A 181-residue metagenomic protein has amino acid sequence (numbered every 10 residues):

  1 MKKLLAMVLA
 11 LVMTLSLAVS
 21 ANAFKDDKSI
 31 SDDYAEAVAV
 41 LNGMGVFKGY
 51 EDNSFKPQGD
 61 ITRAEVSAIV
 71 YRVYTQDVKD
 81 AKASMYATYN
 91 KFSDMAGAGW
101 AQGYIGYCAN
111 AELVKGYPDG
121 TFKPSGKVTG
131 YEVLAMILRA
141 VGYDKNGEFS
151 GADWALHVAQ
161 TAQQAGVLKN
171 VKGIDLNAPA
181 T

Functional and structural regions predicted by a protein language model:
K2-A35, M44, K48-Q102, N110-Y131 (+1 more regions): Feature responds to low-complexity, polar/acidic, surface-exposed segments characteristic of secreted/exported proteins
